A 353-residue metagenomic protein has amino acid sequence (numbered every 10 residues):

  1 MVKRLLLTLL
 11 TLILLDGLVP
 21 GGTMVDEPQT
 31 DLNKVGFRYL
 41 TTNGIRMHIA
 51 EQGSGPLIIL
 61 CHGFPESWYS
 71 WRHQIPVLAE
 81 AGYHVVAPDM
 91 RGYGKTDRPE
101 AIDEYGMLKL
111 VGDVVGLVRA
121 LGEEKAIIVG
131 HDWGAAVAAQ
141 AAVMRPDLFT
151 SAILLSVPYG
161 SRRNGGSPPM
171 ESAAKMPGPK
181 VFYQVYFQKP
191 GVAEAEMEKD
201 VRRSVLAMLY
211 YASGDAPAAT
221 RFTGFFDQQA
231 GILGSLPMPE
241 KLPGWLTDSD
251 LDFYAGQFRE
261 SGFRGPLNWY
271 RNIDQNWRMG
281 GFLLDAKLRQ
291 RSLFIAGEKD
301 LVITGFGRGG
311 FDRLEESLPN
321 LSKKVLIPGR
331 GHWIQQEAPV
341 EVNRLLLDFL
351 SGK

Functional and structural regions predicted by a protein language model:
M1-R4: Positively charged n-region of N-terminal signal peptides that target proteins for export
T8-G17: Bacterial N-terminal signal peptides
G21-T23: Boundary at the C-terminal end of the N-terminal hydrophobic targeting segment
E27-V35, R46-M47, Y93-V129, W133-S322: Flexible "cap/lid" subdomain of the alpha/beta-hydrolase fold that forms the substrate-access gate
R38-T42: Short acidic-hydrophobic surface loop/beta-edge motif
N43-E51: A short loop-to-beta-strand scaffold at the N-terminal edge of the catalytic core in hydrolase folds
E51-D97: Conserved HGGG/HGGXW glycine-rich cap/lid loop of the alpha/beta-hydrolase fold
L321-K353: Catalytic active-site module of serine/aspartate enzymes centered on a nucleophile-bearing elbow/loop
